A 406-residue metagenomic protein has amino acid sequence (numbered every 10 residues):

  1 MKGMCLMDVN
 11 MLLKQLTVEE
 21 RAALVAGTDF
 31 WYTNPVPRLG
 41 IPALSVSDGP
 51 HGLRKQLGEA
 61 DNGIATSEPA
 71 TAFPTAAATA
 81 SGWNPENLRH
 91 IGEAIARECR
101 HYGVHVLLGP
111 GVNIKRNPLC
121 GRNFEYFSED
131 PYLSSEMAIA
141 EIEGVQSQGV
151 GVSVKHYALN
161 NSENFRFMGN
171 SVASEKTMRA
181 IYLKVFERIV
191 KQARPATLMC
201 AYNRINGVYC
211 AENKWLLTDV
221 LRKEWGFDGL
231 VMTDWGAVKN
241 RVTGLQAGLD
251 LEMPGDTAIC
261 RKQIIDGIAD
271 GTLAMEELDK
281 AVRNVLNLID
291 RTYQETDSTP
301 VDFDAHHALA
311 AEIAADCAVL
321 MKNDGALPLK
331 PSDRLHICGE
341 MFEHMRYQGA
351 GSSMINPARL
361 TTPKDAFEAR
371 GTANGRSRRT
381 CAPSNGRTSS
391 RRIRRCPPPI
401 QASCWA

Functional and structural regions predicted by a protein language model:
M1-A406: Glycoside hydrolase catalytic-domain context in secreted enzymes
